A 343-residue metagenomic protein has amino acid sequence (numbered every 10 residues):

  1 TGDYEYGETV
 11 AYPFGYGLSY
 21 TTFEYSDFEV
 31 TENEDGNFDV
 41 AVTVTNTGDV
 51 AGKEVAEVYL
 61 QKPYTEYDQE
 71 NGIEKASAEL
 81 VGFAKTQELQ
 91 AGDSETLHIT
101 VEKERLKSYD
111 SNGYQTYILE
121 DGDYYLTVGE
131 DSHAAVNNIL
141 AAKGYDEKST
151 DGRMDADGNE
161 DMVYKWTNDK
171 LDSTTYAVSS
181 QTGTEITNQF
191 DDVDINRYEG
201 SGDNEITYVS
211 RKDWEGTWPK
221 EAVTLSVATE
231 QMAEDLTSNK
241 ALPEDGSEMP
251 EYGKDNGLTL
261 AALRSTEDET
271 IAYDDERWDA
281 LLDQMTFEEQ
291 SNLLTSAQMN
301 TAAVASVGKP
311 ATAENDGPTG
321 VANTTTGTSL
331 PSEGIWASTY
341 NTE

Functional and structural regions predicted by a protein language model:
G2-Y208: Intrinsically disordered, low-complexity Ser/Thr/Gly-rich stretches
Y124, W214-E343: N-terminal beta-rich core of secreted/periplasmic extracellular enzymes
